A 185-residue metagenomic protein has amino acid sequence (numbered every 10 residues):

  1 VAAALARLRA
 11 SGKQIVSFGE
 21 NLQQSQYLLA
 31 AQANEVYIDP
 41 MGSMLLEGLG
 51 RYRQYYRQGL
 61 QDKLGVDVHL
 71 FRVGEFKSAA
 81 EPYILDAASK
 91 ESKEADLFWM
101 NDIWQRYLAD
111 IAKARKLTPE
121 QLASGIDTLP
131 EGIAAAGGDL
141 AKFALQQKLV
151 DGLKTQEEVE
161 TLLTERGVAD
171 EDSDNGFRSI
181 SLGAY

Functional and structural regions predicted by a protein language model:
V1-E131, E160, T164-Y185: Small-residue-centered hinge/linker elements
L129-K154: Active-site-proximal helix/loop microenvironment of the serine DD-peptidase/beta-lactamase transpeptidase fold
E157: Extracellular glycan-binding segments that recognize GlcNAc-based cell-wall polysaccharides
